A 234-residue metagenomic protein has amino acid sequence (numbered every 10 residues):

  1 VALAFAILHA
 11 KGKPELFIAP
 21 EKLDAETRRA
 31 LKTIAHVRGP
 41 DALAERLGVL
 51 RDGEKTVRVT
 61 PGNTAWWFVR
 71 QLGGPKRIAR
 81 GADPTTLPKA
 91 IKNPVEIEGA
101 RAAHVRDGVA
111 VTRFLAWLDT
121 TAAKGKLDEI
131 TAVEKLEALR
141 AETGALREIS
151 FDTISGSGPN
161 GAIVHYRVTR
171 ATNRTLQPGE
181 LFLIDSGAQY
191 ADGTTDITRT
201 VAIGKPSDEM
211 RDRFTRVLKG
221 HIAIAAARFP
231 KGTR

Functional and structural regions predicted by a protein language model:
V1-R234: Active-site neighborhoods and metal-handling regions in enzymes and metal-associated proteins
